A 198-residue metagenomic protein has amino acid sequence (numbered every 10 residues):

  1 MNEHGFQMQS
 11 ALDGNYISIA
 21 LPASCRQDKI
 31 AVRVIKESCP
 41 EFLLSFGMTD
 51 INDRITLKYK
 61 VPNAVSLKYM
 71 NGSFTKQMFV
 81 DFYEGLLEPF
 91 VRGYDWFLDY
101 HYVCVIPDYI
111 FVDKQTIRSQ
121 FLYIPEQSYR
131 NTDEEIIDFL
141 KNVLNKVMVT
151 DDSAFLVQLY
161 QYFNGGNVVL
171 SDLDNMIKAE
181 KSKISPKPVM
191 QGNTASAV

Functional and structural regions predicted by a protein language model:
M1-L12, P188-V198: Short, Lys/Arg-enriched, disordered terminal segments
N2-Y83: Conserved structural core of kinase catalytic domains
I51-I55, W96-H101: Catalytic core regions of nucleotide second-messenger enzymes
N71-T75, G93, F97, L122-P125: "Short basic amphipathic alpha-helical interaction patches in structured regions
M78-L86, T132-I136: Short amphipathic alpha-helical segments
E84-D95: Short C-lobe core helix of eukaryotic-like protein kinase catalytic domains
L98-V112: A short glycine-rich, hydrophobically flanked beta-strand micro-motif that places a catalytic Asp/Glu for divalent metal
D113-A197: C-lobe/activation-segment region of protein kinase-like
